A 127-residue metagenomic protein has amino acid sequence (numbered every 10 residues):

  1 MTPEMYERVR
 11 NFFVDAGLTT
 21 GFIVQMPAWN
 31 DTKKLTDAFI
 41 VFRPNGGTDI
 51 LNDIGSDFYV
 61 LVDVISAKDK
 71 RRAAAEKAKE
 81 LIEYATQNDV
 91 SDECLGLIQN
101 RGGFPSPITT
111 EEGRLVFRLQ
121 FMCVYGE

Functional and structural regions predicted by a protein language model:
M1-F12, N45-G55, G96-E127: Short, charged interaction patches at domain edges and termini
M1-N52, N88-D92: Small/polar-rich, solvent-exposed N-terminal microdomains that initiate assembly or binding
K34-T36, E83-F104: Short cationic/low-complexity microdomains
L35-D37, G55-Y59, V116: Short connector loops at helix/strand junctions that flank enzyme active sites, especially segments positioning acidic
D57-L61, A78-K79: Short intrinsically disordered coil segments
V64-K68, C123-Y125: Short beta-strand-to-loop capping motifs
A67-Q87: Mid-chain, well-packed structural core segment of small domains
